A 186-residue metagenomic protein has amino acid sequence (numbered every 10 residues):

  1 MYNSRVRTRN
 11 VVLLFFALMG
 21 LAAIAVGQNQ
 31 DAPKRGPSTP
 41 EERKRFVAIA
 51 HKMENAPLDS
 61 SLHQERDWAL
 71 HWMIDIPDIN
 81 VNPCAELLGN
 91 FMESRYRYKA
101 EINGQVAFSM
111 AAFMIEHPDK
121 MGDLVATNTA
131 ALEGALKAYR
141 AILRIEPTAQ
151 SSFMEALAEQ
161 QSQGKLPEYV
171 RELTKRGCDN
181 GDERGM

Functional and structural regions predicted by a protein language model:
M1-N3, D123: A general boundary/transition motif marking the beginning of the first structured unit of a protein
N3-L14: Bacterial N-terminal signal peptides that target proteins for export
V12-A23: Bacterial N-terminal signal peptides
A25-N29: Boundary at the C-terminal end of the N-terminal hydrophobic targeting segment
D31-L62: N-terminal "first-domain core" detector
S61-G177: Mature extracellular/secreted ectodomains of secretory-pathway proteins
C178-M186: Short, solvent-exposed mixed-charge patches
